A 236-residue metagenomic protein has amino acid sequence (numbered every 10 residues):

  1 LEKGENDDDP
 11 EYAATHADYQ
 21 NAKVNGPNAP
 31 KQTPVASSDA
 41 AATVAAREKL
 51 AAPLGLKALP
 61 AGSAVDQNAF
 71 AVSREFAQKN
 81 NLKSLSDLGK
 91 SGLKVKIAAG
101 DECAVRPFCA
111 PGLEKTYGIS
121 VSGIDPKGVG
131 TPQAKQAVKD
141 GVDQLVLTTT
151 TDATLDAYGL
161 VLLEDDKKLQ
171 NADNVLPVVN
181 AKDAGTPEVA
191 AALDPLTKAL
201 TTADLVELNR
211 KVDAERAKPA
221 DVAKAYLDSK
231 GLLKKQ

Functional and structural regions predicted by a protein language model:
L1-D7, P111-T116, K127-V146: Short helices/loops that flank or line small-molecule/ion binding pockets
D9-E11: Periplasmic-binding protein-like
A13-P111, K115, P126, Q144 (+4 more regions): Contiguous mixed-secondary-structure segments that line small-molecule binding/active-site clefts of soluble domains
S120-D125: Short hydrophobic/aromatic-enriched beta-strand-loop microsegments
L205-D213: Surface-exposed aromatic
